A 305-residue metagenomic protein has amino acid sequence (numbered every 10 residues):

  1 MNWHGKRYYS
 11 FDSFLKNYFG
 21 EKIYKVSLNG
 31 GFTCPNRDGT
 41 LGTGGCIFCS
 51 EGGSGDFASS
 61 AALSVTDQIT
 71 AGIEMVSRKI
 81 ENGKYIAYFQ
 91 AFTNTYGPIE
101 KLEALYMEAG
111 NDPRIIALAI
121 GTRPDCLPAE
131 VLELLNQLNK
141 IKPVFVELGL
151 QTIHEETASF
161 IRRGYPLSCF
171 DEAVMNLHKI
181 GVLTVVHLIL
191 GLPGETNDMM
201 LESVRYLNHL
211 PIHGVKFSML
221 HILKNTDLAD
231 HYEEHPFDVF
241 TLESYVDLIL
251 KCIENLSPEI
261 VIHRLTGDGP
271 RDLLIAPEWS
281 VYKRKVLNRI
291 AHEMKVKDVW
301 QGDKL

Functional and structural regions predicted by a protein language model:
M1-G45, S50-I86: N-terminal [4Fe-4S]-dependent radical SAM core
M1-S13, K22-Y24, G214, I222-L305: Auxiliary Fe-S-binding modules of radical SAM enzymes
Y24-L28, Y85-A87, L118-I120, V144-L148 (+3 more regions): Hydrophobic faces of well-ordered beta-strands that scaffold small-molecule active sites in alpha/beta enzyme cores
G52-G72, V76-I99, R114-L127, P143-C169 (+1 more regions): Core AdoMet radical
G72-V76, L127-I141, E172, L201-P211 (+1 more regions): Short amphipathic alpha-helices and their capping/turn segments at secondary-structure boundaries
V76-I80, Y106-P113, E133-P143, M175-K179: Acidic (Asp/Glu)-rich catalytic clusters
E103-A109, N136, T196-H213, G269-A291: Short, electropositive alpha-helical surface patch
S168-D227, E243-T266: Conserved C-terminal portion of the radical SAM core fold that forms the substrate/S-adenosylmethionine-binding
